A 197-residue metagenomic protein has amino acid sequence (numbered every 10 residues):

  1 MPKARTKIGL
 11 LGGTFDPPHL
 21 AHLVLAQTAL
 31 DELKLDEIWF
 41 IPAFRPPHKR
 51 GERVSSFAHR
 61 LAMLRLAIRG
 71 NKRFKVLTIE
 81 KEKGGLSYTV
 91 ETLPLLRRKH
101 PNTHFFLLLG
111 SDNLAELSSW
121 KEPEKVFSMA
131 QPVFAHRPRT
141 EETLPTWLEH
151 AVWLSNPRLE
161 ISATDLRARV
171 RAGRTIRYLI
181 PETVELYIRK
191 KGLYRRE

Functional and structural regions predicted by a protein language model:
M1-E197: Nucleotidyltransferase catalytic core that binds NTPs
